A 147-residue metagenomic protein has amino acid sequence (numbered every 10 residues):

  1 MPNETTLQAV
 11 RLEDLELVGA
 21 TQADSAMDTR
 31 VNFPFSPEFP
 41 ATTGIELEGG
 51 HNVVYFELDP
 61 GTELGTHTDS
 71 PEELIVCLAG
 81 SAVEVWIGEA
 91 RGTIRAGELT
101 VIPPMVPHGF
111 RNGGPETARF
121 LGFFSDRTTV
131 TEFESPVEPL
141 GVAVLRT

Functional and structural regions predicted by a protein language model:
M1-G50, S135-T147: A short, N-terminal "cap"/entry segment at the start of jelly-roll beta-barrel domains of the cupin/DSBH fold
Q8, R111-T147: Double-stranded beta-helix
S36-A41, N52-D69: Conserved short histidine dyad/triad with adjacent acidic residue
T43-E48, E63-D69, W86, T93 (+1 more regions): Short histidine-centered beta-strand/loop micro-motifs that create catalytic or ligand/metal-coordination sites
F56, I75, T100: Conserved GNAT-family N-acetyltransferase fold
D59, I87, I94-G113, F123-S125: Conserved metal-binding segment of the jelly-roll/cupin
T68, E72-A96: A short beta-strand-loop-beta hairpin characteristic of the jelly-roll/cupin
